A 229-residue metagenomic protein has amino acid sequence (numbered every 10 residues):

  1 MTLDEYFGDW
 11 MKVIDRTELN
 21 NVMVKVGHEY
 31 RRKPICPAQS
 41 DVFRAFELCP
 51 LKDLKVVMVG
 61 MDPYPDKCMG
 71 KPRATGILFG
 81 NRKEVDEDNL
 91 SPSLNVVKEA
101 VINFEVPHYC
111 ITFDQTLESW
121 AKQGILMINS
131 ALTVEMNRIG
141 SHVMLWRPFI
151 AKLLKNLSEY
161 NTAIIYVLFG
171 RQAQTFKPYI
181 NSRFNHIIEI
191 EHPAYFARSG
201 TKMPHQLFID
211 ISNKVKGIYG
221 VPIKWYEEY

Functional and structural regions predicted by a protein language model:
E5-I165, Q172-I180, E189, Y195-R198 (+1 more regions): A polyanion-binding, active-site-adjacent surface
R73-T75, H186, Y219-V221: Generic structural motif recognizing short loop/turn segments at the entrances and edges of beta-strands
Y166, I187-E191, Y226-Y229: Short, highly charged low-complexity linear segments
S182-F184: Short, structured coil segments at secondary-structure junctions
T201, Q206-Y229: C-terminal functional extensions of proteins
